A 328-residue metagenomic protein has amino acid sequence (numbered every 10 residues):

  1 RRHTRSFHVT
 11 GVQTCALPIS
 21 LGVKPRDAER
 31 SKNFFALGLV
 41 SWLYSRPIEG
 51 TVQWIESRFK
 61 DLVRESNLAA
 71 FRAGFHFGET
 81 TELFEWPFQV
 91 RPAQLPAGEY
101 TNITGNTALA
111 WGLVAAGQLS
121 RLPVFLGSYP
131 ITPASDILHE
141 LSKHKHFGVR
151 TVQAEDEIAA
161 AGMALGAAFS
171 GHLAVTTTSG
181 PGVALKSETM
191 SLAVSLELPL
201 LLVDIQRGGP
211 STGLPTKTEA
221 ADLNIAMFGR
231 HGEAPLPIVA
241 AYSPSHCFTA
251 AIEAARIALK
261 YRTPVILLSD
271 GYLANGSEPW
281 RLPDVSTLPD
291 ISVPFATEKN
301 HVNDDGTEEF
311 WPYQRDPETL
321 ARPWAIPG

Functional and structural regions predicted by a protein language model:
R1, A16, T177, V203-I205 (+1 more regions): Generic beta-sheet signal
R2-C15: Single conserved hydrophobic/aromatic residue that forms the stacking wall/gate of nucleotide- or nucleobase-binding
A16-W54: Short alpha-helices
K32-N33, G162, S245, I252: Short alpha-helical basic/polar micro-motif
P47-T51, L173, T178, R262-L273: Glycine-rich phosphate/pyrophosphate-binding loops and their adjacent beta-strand/loop elements at enzyme active sites
Q53-F228, A234-L236, A241: Thiamine diphosphate
L95, I103-G112, S120, A250 (+1 more regions): Flexible, low-complexity linker and terminal segments
E233-R256: Active-site/ligand-binding-proximal alpha/beta "capping" segment
